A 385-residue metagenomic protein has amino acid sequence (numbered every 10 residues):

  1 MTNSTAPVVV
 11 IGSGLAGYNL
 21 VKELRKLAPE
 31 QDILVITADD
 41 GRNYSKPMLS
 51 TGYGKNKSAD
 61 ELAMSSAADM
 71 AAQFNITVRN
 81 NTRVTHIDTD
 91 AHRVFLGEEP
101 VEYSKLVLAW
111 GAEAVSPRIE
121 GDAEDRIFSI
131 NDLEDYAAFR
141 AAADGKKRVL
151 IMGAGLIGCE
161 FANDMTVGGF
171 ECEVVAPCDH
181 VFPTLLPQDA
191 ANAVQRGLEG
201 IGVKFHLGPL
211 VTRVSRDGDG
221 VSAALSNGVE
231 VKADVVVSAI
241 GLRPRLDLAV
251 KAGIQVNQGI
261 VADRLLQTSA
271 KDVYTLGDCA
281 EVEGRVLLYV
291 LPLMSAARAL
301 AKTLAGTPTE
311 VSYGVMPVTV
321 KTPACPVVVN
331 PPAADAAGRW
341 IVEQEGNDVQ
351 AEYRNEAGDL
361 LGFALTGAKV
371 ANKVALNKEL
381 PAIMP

Functional and structural regions predicted by a protein language model:
T2-I76, D164-L185: Beta1-alpha1 glycine-rich phosphate/pyrophosphate-binding loop at the start of Rossmann-like nucleotide-binding domains
T2-P7, S13, K26, C279-K373: Mid-to-C-terminal Rossmann-like scaffold of FAD/NAD(P)H-dependent oxidoreductases
T5-P7, N81, G145-R148, G208: Phosphate-coordination loops involved in phosphoryl transfer and adenosine-cofactor binding
G12-L15, N131, G153-G155: Glycine-rich Rossmann-fold phosphate-binding loop(s) that bind the pyrophosphate of adenine dinucleotide cofactors
E30-D32, T77-F95, V101, G168-A262: A Rossmann-like FAD-binding core segment of flavoenzymes
N80, T89-D90, F95-A141: Glycine/serine-rich phosphate-binding loop and adjoining beta1-alpha1 elements at the start of nucleotide-handling
A123-D144, D219-S222, V229-K302: FAD-site-proximal beta/loop scaffold in flavoenzymes
A138-L186: Rossmann-like NAD(P)H-binding beta-loop-alpha module
